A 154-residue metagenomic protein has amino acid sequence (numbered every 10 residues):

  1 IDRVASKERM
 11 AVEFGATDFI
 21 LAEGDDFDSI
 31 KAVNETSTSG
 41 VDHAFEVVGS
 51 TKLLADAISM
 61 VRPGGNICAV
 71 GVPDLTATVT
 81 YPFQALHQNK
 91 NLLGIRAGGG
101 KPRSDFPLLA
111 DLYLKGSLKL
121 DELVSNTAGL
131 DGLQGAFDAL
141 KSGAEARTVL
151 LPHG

Functional and structural regions predicted by a protein language model:
I1, A22, V47, G98 (+3 more regions): Conserved residues at the C-terminal ends of beta-strands
I1-D56: Adenosine-nucleotide cofactor-binding segment
A5, A32, A55-S59, R103-G154: C-terminal hydrophobic helical "lid"/dimerization subdomain of Rossmann-like NAD(P)H-dependent oxidoreductases
G15-I20, T36, Q84-Q88, A110-Y113 (+1 more regions): Short, hinge-like loop/turn segments at secondary-structure boundaries
D18-F19, L92-G94, L123, T127: Conserved beta-strand scaffold positions in the cores of enzyme catalytic domains, especially in NTP/NDP-utilizing
T38, G49, R62, H87 (+2 more regions): Short conserved AdoMet
T51-S117, P152-G154: Glycine-rich phosphate-binding loop and adjacent beta-alpha segment of Rossmann(oid) nucleotide-cofactor-binding
